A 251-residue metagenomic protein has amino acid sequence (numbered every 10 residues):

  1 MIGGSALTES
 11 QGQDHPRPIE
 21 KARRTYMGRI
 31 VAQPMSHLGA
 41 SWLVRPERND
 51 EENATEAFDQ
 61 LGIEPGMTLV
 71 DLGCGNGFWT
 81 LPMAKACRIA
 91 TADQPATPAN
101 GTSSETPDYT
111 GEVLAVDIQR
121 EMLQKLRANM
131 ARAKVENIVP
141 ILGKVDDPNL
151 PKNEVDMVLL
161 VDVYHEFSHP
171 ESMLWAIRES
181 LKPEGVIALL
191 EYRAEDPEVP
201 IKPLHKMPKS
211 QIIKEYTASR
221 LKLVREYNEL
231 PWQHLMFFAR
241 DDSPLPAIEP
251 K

Functional and structural regions predicted by a protein language model:
D14-E64, T68: Class I SAM-dependent transferase core
V70, N76-G101, E105-D147: Class I SAM-dependent methyltransferase SAM/SAH-binding core
C87-R88, F167-S168, L181-P183: Helix-to-beta-strand junctions that scaffold the AdoMet/dcAdoMet cofactor pocket in Class I SAM-dependent enzymes
P148-M157: A short acidic, Gly/Pro-enriched loop at the edge of an enzyme's catalytic core that lines a small-molecule cofactor
D156-P170: A short SAM/SAH-binding and catalytic strip from SAM-dependent methyltransferases
E171-V186: A short glycine-rich, Lys/Arg-flanked "PGG" loop and its adjoining helix->strand segment in the class I
A188-I213: Conserved class I S-adenosyl-L-methionine
R225, E229-K251: Core SAM-dependent methyltransferase catalytic element
